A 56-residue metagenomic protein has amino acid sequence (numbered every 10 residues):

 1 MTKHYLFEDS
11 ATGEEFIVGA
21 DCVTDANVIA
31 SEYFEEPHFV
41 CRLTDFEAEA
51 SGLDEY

Functional and structural regions predicted by a protein language model:
M1-E14: Short aromatic-glycine-(Arg/Gly/Cys) micro-motifs in beta-strand/loop hairpins
E14, C22-D25, I29-Y33: Acidic, low-complexity, intrinsically disordered interaction modules
S31-Y56: Short, mixed-charge low-complexity intrinsically disordered segments
